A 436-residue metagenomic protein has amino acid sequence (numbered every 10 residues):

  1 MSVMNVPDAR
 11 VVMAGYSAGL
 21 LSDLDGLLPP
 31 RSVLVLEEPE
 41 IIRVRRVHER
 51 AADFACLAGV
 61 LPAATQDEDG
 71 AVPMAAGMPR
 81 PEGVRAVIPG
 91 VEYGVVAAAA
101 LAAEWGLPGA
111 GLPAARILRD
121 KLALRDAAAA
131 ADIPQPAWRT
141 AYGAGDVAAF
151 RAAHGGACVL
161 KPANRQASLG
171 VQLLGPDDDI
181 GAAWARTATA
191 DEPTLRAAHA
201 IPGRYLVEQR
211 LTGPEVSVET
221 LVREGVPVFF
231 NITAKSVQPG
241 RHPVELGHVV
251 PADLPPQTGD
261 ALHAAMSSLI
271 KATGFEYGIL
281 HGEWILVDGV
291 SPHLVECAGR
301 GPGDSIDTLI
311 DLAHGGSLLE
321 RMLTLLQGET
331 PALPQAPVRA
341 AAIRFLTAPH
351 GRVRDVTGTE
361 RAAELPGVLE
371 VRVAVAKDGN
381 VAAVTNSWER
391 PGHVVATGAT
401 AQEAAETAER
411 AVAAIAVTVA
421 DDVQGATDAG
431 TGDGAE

Functional and structural regions predicted by a protein language model:
M1-A114, G145, T330-P331, A348 (+2 more regions): ATP-binding N-terminal substructure of ATP-dependent carboxylate-amine bond-forming enzymes
V6-P7, D260-E283, D288, A298-R354: Active-site "cap" helix and flanking loop/linker of ATP-utilizing ligase/carboxylase catalytic domains
E104-G170, A188, E192-L195: A conserved helix-loop-beta module that forms one wall/lid of the active-site cleft in ATP-utilizing catalytic domains
A130, L323-E436: Peripheral (often C-terminal) accessory segments that flank ATP-dependent C-N-forming ligase machineries
P134-P136, A157-L160, D177-T212, P243 (+2 more regions): Conserved ATP-binding module of the ATP-grasp superfamily
A141, V171-P176, L221-R223, V287: Short beta-strand-to-turn element immediately C-terminal to the catalytic PLP-Schiff-base lysine in fold type I
Q172, Q209, P251-L254, D311 (+1 more regions): Short, well-ordered beta-strand elements within core beta-sheets of diverse protein domains
W184-V237, Q257-A264, H281, I285-H293 (+2 more regions): Phosphate-binding site of ATP-dependent enzymes
